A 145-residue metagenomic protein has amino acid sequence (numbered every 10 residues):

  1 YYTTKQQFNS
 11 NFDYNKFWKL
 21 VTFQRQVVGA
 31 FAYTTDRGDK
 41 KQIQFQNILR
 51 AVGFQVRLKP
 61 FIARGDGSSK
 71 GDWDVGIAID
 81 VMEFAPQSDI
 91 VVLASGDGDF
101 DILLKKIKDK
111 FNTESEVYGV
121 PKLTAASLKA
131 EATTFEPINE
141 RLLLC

Functional and structural regions predicted by a protein language model:
Y1-W73, T113-S115, G119, L123-T124: Domain-level signal for Mg2+-assisted phosphodiester chemistry and nucleotide/NA-binding surfaces in nucleic-acid
R25, P86, A130: Structured loop/turn residues at beta-strand edges in well-structured enzyme cores
A32, L49, V81, L93 (+2 more regions): A residue-level signal for conserved active-site and pocket-lining positions in enzyme catalytic cores
G53, S88, A132-T133: Short, well-ordered alpha-helix to beta-strand connector turns
A78-K122: A glycine-rich beta-strand to alpha-helix segment that forms a phosphate/ribose-binding loop at ligand/cofactor sites
K105-C145: Acidic, PIN/NYN-like endoribonuclease modules and their adjacent C-terminal/linker elements
